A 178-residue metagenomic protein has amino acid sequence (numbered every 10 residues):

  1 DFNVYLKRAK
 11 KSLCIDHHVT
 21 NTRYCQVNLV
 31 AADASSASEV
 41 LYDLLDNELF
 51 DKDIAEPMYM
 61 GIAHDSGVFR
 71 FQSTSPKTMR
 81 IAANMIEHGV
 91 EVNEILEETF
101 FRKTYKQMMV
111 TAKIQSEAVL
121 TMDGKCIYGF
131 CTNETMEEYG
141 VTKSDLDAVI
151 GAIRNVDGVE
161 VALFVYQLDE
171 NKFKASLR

Functional and structural regions predicted by a protein language model:
D1-R178: Replace "Mg2+/Mn2+-dependent" with "divalent metal-dependent
